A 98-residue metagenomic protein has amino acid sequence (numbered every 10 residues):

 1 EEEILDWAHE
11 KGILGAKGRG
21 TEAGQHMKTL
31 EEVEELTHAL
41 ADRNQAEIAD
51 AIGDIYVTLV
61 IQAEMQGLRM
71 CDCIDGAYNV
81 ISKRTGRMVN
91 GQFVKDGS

Functional and structural regions predicted by a protein language model:
E1-I52, Y56-S98: Flexible "arm" and connector segments at domain edges
